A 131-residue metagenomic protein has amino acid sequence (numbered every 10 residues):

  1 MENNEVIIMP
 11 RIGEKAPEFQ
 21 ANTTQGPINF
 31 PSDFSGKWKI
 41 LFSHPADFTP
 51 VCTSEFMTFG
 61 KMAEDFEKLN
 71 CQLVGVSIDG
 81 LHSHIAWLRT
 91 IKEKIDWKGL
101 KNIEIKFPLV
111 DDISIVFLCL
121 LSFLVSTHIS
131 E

Functional and structural regions predicted by a protein language model:
M1-E131: Chalcogenol-based redox active-site neighborhoods
